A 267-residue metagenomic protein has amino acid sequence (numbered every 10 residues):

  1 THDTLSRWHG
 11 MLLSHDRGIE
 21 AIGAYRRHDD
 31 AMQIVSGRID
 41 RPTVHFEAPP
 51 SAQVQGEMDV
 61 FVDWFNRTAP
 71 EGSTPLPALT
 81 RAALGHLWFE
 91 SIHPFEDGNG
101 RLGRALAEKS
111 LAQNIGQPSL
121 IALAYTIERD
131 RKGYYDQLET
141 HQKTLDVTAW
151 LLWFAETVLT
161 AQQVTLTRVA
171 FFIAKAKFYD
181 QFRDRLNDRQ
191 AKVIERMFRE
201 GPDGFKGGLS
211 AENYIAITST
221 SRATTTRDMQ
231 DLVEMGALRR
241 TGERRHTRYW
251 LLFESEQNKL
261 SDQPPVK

Functional and structural regions predicted by a protein language model:
T1-K267: FIC/Doc superfamily catalytic core
